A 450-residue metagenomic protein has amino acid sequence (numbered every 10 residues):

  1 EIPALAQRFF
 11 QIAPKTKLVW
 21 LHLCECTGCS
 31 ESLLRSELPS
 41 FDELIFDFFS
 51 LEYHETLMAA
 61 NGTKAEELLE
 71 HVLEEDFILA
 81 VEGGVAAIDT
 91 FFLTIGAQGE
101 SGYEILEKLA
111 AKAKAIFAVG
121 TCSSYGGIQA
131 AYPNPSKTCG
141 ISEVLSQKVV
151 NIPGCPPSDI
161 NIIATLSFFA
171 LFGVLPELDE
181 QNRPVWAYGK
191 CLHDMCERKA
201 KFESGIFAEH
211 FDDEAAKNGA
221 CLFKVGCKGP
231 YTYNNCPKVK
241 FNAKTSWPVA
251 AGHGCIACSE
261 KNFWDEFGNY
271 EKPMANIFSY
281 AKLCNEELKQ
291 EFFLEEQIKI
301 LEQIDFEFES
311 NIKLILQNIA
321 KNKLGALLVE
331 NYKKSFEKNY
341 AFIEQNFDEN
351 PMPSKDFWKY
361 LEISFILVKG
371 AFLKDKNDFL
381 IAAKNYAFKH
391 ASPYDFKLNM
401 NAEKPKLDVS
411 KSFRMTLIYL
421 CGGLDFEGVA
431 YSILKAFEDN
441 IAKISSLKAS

Functional and structural regions predicted by a protein language model:
E1-C236, P248, W264-N269: Iron-sulfur-associated redox domains of electron-transfer enzymes in respiratory and anaerobic energy metabolism
I2, F263-E266, V368-D375: Short helix-capping/linker segments at secondary-structure and domain boundaries
I116, K299, A449-S450: Short glycine-rich phosphate-binding loop at a beta-alpha junction
I160-A164, S310, K359-E362: Residues on a specific face of well-ordered alpha-helices
F241-E287: Extended hydrophobic packing segments that form well-structured cores
E286, Q290-Q303: Gly/Thr-rich phosphate-binding beta-strand-loop-beta motif of the actin/hexokinase/Hsp70
L288-K289, N322-K448: A contiguous, well-structured pocket-lining segment that forms one wall/lid of small-molecule binding clefts in soluble
D305-N318: Catalytic cores of nucleotide-enabled group-transfer and carboxylate-activating enzymes in metabolic and assembly-line
